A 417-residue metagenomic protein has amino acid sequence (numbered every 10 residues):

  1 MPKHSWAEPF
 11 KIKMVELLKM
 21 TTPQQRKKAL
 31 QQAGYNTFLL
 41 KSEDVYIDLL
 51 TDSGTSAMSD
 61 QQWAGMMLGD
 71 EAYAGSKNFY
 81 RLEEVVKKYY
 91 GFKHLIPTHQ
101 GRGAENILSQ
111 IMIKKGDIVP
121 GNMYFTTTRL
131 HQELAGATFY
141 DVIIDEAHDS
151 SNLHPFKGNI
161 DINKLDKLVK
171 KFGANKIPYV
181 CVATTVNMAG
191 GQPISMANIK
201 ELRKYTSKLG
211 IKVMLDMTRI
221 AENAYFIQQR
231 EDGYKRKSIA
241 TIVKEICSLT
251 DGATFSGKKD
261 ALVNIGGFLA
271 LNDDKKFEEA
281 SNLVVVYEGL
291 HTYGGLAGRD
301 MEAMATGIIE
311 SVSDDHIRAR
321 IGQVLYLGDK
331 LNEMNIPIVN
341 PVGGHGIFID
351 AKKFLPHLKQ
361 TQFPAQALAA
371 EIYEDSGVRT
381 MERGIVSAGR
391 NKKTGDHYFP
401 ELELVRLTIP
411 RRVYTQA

Functional and structural regions predicted by a protein language model:
P2-Y35, L39-A57, Q62, E71-L95 (+2 more regions): Conserved PLP-enzyme active-site core in the AAT-like
G69, T254, R406-P410: Short glycine-rich or small-residue beta-strand-to-loop segments that form or flank ligand, phosphate, metal/Fe-S
A137-D141, K276-E279, R299, E374-E401: Flexible glycine/proline-rich, aromatic-decorated loop/lid segments
K237, V284, G289-T292, A305-G307 (+3 more regions): PLP-dependent class I/II
F277-E278, P356-P364, R412-A417: Short, conserved charged micro-motifs
S311, S387-A417: PLP-dependent enzyme catalytic core of the Aspartate aminotransferase-like
V324, K352-T380, K393-F399: Active-site loop ensemble at the mouth of alpha/beta enzyme cores that anchors a bound cofactor
V324-L325, V339-D350: Conserved glycine-rich beta-strand-loop-beta hairpin in the small C-terminal domain of fold type I
